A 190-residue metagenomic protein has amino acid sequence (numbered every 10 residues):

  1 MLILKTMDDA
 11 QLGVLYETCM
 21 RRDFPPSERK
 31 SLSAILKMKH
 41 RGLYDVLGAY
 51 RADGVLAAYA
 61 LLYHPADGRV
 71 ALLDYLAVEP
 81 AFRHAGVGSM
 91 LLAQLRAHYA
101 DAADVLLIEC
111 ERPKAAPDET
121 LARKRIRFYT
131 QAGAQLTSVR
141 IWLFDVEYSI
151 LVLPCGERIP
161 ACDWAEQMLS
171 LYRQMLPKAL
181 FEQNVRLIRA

Functional and structural regions predicted by a protein language model:
M1-A34, Y50, P154, D163 (+3 more regions): Short amphipathic alpha-helix that is part of the acyltransferase structural core
E17-T18, P25-P80: A conserved beta-strand-loop-helix scaffold within acyl/acetyltransferase catalytic domains
G68-V70, V105, V146-Y148: A generic structural signal for beta-strand entry/edge sites
L73-L76, I150-P154: Short, well-ordered beta-strand segments in beta-rich or mixed alpha/beta enzyme and ligand-binding folds
V78, H84-H98: Conserved acetyl-CoA-binding loop-helix of GNAT-fold acetyltransferases
Y99-L121: Conserved GNAT acetyl-CoA-binding A-motif
P117-E119, K124-S149: Conserved catalytic-core motifs of GNAT/GCN5-like acyltransferases
